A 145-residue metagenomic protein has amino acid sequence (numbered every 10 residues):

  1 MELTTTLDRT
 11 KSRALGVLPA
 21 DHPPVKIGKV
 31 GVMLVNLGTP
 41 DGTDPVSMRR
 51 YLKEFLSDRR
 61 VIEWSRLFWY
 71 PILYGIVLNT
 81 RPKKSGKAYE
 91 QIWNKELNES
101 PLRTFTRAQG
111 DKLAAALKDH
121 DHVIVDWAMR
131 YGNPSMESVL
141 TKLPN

Functional and structural regions predicted by a protein language model:
E2-N145: Active-site-proximal alpha-helix that buttresses catalytic centers in soluble enzyme cores
